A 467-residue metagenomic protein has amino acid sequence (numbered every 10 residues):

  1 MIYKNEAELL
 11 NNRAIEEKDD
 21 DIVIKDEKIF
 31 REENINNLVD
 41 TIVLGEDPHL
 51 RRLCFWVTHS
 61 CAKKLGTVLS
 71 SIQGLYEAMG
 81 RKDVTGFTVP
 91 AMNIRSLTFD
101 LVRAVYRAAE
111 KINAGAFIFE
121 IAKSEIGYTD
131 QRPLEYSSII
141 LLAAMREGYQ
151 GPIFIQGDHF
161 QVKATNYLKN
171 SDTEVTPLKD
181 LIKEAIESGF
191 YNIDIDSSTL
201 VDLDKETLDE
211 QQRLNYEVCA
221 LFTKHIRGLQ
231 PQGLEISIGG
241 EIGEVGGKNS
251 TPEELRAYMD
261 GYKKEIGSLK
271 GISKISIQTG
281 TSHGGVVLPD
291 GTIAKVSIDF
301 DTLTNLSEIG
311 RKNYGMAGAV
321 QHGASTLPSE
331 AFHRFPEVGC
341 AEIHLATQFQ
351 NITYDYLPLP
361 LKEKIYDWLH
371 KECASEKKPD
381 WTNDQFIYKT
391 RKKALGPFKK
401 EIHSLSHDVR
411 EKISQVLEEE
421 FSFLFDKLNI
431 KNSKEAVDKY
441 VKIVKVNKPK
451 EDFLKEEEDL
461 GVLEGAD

Functional and structural regions predicted by a protein language model:
M1-Q156, K163-N166, N170-E174, F190 (+2 more regions): Alpha/beta catalytic barrel-like cores
G86-V89, R311-G318: Short, surface-exposed connector motifs at secondary-structure boundaries
F99, R103-A116, L134-S138, L142 (+2 more regions): Alpha/beta enzyme core
Q156-F160, I242, G318-L327: Glycine-rich beta-to-alpha transition loops that act as phosphate-gripper elements at the mouths of alpha/beta enzyme
D158, I238, I275, H322 (+1 more regions): Conserved, mostly hydrophobic/aromatic
N166, V286-P289, P328-V338, T353-E363: Histidine/acidic-residue-rich catalytic or RNA/ligand-binding cores of hydrolases and nuclease-related proteins
D196-D202, V338-L357: Glycine-rich phosphate-binding active-site loops on the catalytic face of alpha/beta enzymes
N305, V320-G323, P328, H333-T347: Structured mid-domain segments that build the active-site/substrate or prosthetic-cofactor binding neighborhood
